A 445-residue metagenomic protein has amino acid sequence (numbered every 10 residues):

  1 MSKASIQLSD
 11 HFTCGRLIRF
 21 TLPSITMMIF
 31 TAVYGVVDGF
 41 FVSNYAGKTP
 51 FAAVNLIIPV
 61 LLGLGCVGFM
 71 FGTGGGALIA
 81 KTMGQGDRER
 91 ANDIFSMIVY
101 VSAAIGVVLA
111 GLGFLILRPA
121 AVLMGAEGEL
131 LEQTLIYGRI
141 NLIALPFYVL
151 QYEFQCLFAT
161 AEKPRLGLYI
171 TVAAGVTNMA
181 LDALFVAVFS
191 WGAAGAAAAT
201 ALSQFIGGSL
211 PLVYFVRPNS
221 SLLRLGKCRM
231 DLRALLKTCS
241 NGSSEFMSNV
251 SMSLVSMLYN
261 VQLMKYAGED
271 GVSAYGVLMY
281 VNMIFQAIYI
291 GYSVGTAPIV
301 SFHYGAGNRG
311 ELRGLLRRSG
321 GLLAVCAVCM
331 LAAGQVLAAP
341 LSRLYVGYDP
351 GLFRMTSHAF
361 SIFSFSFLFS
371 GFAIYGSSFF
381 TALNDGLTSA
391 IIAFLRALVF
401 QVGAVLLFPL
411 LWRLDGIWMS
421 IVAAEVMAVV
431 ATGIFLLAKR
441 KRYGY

Functional and structural regions predicted by a protein language model:
M1-T21, I79-A144, T177, V188-S243 (+2 more regions): Short alpha-helical transmembrane segments in multi-pass integral membrane proteins
S9-Y45, P59-G74, L78, A103-A110 (+5 more regions): N-terminal transmembrane alpha-helices
R19-D38, I140, A174, S203-G207 (+4 more regions): Transmembrane helical elements of multi-pass membrane transporters/channels
T26, F30, Y34, L64-G68 (+13 more regions): Residue-level hotspots within pore-lining transmembrane alpha-helices of multi-pass secondary transporters
V33-F51, A121-G128, L184-W191, S253-I284 (+3 more regions): Helix-terminus/linker motif at the lipid-water interface of multi-pass membrane proteins
V42-L62, E129-Q133, A193-A194, A234-N241 (+5 more regions): Interfacial/gating helices of multi-pass transporter permease domains
F51-G111, Y148-G167, A274-A338, S370-I392: Small-residue-rich hydrophobic transmembrane alpha-helices
G72, I140-A159, I170-N178, A196-S209 (+5 more regions): Short runs within selected transmembrane alpha-helices of multi-pass transporters and secretion channels
